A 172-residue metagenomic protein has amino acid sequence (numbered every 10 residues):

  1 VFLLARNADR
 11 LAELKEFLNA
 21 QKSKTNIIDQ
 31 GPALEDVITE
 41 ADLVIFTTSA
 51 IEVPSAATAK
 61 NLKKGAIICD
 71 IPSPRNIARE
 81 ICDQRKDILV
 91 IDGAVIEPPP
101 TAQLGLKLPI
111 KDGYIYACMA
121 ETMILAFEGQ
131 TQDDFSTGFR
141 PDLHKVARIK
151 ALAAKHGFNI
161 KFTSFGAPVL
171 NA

Functional and structural regions predicted by a protein language model:
V1-T48: Glycine-rich phosphate/diphosphate-binding loop of Rossmann-like nucleotide-binding domains
L4, C69-I71, I91-G93: Generic beta-sheet signal
E16-S23, L43, S73, I124-Q132 (+1 more regions): Generic secondary-structure signature for well-ordered alpha-helical cores
N19-A20, K60-K63, D83-K86, K107: Short, solvent-exposed amphipathic alpha-helical segments in soluble enzyme and RNA/protein-processing domains
T39-E40, A50-I67: Rossmann-fold NAD(P) dinucleotide-binding segment
T48-A50, P72-S73: Short glycine-/small-residue-rich Rossmann-like dinucleotide-binding loops
E52-P54, N76-I77, P98: Short glycine-rich, flexible loops that bind phosphorylated cofactors or substrates
R79-A172: Adenosine-phosphate binding glycine-rich loop
